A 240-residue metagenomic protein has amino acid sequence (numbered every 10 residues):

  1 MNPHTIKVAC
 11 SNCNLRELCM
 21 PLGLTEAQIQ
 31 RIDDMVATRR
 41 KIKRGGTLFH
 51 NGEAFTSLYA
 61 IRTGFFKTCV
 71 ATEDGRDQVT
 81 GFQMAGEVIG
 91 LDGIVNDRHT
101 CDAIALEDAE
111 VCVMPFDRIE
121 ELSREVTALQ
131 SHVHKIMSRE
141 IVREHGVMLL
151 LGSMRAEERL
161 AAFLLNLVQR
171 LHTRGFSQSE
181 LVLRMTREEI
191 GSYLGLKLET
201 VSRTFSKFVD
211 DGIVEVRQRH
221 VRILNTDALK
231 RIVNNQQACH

Functional and structural regions predicted by a protein language model:
M1-R44, V88-I89, G93-V95: Cyclic nucleotide-binding regulatory module and flanking cytosolic helices
R39, F82, V113, R184 (+1 more regions): Short aromatic/basic micro-patch
G45, T56-C69, A85-G86: Glycine- and acidic-residue-biased ligand/ion/polar-headgroup-sensing regions
T47-E53: Short phosphate-coordinating micro-motif centered on Lys-Gly-acidic
F66-Q78: A short beta-strand-loop-beta hairpin characteristic of the jelly-roll/cupin
V79-G146: Cyclic-nucleotide recognition modules
R124-K197: Polybasic "coupling" helices that flank or enter modular domains
Q169-H240: Phosphate-/nucleic-acid-contacting segments
